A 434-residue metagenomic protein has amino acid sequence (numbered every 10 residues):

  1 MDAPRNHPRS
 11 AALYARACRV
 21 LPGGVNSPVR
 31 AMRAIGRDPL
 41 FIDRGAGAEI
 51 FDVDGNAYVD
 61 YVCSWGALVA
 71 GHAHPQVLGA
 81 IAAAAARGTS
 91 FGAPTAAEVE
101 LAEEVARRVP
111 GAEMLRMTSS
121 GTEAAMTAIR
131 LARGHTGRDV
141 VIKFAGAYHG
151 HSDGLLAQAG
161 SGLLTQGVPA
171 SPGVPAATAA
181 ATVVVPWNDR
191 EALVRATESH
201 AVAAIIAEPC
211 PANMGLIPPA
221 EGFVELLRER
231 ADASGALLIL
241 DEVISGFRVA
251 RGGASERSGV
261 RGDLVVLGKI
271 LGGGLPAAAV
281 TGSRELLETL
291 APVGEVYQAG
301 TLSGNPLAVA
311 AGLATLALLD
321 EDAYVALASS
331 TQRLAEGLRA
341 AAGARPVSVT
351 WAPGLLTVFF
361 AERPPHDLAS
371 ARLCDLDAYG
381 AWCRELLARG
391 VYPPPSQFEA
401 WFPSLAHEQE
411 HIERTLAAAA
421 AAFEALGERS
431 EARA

Functional and structural regions predicted by a protein language model:
D2-A434: Conserved N-terminal phosphate-binding loop of PLP-dependent enzymes in the Aspartate aminotransferase
